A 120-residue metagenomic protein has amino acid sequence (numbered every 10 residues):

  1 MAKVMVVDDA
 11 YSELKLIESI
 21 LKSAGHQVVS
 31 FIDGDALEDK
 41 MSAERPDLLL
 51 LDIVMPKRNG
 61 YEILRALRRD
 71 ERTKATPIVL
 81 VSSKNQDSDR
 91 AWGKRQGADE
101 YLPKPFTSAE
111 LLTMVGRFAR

Functional and structural regions predicted by a protein language model:
K15, F106-V115: C-terminal output helix
K15-S23: Charged docking surfaces used in two-component/phosphorelay signaling
G25-D33, K40: Short hydrophobic/Thr-rich beta-strand motif most characteristic of the beta2 strand and flanking loop of CheY-like
E44-L50: Active-site beta3 strand of CheY-like receiver
P56-K57, Q86: The feature encodes the CheY-like receiver
